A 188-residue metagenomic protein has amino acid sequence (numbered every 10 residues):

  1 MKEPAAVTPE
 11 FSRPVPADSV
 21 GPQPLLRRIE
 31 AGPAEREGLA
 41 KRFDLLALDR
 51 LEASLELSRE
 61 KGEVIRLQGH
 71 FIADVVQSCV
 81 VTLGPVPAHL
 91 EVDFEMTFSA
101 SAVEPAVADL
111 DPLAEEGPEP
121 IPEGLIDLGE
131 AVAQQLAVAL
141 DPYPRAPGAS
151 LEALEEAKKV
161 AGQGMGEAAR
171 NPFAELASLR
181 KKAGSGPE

Functional and structural regions predicted by a protein language model:
M1-I72, V76: A positional/architectural concept
M1-L26, T97-E188: Charge-rich, low-complexity linker and terminal segments
I29, A53-L55, G69-I72, L90-F98 (+2 more regions): A structural signal for short, well-ordered beta-strand segments
A34, G62, E91-D93, A133: A generic structural motif
E35, V75, V86, V132 (+1 more regions): Helical mechanochemical/support elements of P-loop NTPase systems and associated helical scaffolds
K41-L48, V81-P87, V138: Short, intrinsically disordered, mixed-charge
A53, I72-V80, P112-E119: Short acidic (Asp/Glu) patches
R66, F71-A106: Helix-adjacent hinge/juxtasegments
